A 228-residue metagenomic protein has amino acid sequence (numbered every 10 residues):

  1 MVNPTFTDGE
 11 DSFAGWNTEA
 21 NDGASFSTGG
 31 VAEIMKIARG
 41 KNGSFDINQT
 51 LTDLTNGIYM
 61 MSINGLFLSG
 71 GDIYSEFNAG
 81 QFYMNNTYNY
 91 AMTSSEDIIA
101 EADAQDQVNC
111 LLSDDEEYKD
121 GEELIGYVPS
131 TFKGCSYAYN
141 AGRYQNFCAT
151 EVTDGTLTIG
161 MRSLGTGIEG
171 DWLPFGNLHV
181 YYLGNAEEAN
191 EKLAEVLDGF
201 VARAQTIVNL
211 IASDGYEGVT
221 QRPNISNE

Functional and structural regions predicted by a protein language model:
V2-K41: Extracellular glycan-recognition surfaces and repeat-rich motifs
F6, F45-E76, F147-E151, L157-I159 (+1 more regions): Extra-cytoplasmic beta-strand recognition segments
W16, R39-N42, T55, L66-Y83 (+1 more regions): Extended, low-complexity, turn-rich repeat/linker tracts enriched in Gly/Pro/Ser/Thr and Asp/Glu that occur
M35-A38, I47-T52, K133-Y137, Q145-A149: Beta-strand-rich interaction surfaces with strong enrichment in secreted/lumenal proteins
G65-C135: Extracellular ligand-binding interfaces
K133-A138, G160-D171: Short beta-strand-plus-loop segments that form exposed binding edges in beta-rich domains
I168-N190: Exposed low-complexity, polar/acidic, P/S/T/G-rich flexible segments that act as propeptides, protease-susceptible
E187-E228: Amphipathic, heptad-repeat alpha-helical segments
